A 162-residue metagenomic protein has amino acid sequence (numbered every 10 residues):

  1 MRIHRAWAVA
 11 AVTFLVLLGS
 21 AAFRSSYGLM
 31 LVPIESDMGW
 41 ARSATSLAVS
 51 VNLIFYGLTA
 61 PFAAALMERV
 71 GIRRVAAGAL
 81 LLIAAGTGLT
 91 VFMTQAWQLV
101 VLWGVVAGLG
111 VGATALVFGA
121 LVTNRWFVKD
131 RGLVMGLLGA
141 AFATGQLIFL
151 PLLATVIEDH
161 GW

Functional and structural regions predicted by a protein language model:
A8-T45, T59-A63, L150-L153: Extracytoplasmic
T13-A21, L53, T87, Q95-L109: Helical-face signature of the major facilitator-like transporter fold
A41-V49, V100, M135: Juxtamembrane helix-start elements in MFS-like secondary transporters
L53-G57, A143-T144: Short hydrophobic/small-residue motifs within alpha-helical transmembrane segments of multi-pass transporter-like
L58-W97: Conserved MFS/SLC helix-loop-helix module at the cytosolic interface between two early adjacent transmembrane helices
E68-R69, F92, R125, T155-H160: Membrane-helix boundary and inter-helical linker elements of multi-pass secondary transporters
W103-A140: Cytoplasmic helix-loop-helix junction between adjacent transmembrane helices in 12-TM secondary transporters
L138-W162: Helix-loop-helix hairpin linking two adjacent transmembrane segments in secondary transporters
